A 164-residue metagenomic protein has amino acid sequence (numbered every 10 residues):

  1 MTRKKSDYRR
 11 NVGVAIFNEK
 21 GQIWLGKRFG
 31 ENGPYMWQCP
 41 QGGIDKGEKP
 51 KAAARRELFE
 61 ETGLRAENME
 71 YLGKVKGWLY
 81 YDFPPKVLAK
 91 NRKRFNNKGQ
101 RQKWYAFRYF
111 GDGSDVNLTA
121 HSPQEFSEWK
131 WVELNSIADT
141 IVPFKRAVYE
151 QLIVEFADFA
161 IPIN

Functional and structural regions predicted by a protein language model:
M1-K20, R94-F95: Acidic, metal-coordinating catalytic segment for phosphate/diphosphate chemistry, firing primarily on the Nudix
Y8, P50, K145, Y149: Hydrophobic (often cysteine-bearing) scaffold residues that line and stabilize catalytic clefts of nucleotide/cofactor
R10, Y35, R101-Y105: Short beta-strand micro-motifs in enzyme catalytic cores
N18, Q22-E67, L72: Conserved Nudix-box catalytic region and its N-terminal flanking loop in Nudix hydrolases and closely related
P34-Q38, S127-E128, Q151: A short, polar/proline- and glycine-enriched secondary-structure boundary/capping micro-motif
I44, A66, V75, Y109 (+1 more regions): Hydrophobic pocket-lining residues within nucleotide cofactor-binding pockets
V75-V116: Active-site-adjacent beta-strand/loop module that shapes the phosphate/pyrophosphate-binding cleft
R101-G111, V116-A147: NUDIX/MutT-family hydrolases
